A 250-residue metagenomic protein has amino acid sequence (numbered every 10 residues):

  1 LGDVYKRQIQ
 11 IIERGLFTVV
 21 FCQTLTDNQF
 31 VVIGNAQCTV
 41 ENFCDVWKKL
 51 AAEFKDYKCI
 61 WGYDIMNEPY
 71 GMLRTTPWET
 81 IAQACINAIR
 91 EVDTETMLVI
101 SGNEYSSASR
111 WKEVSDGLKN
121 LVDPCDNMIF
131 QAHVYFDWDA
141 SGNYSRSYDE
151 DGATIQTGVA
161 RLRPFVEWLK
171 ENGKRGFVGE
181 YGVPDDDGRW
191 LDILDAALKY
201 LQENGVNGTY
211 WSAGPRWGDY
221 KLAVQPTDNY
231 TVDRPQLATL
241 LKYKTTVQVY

Functional and structural regions predicted by a protein language model:
L1-Y5: Short, small-residue-biased leader/transition segments that mark boundaries at the very start of proteins
R7-I11, L16-I33: Aromatic-lined carbohydrate-binding surfaces of glycoside hydrolases
L16, C22-L25, I65, Y181 (+1 more regions): Active-site loop/turn elements of alpha/beta-hydrolase fold enzymes, especially the short glycine-/histidine-rich
T18, F177, T209: Conserved Rossmann-like nucleotide-binding pocket used by diverse enzymes that bind dinucleotide cofactors
Q23-T26, E104, W211-G218: Short, solvent-exposed turn/loop segments enriched in Gly/Ser/Thr/Pro and often Arg
Q29-F30, D187, G218-D219: Short secondary-structure boundary/hinge segments and terminal tails
N35-A36, E41-G62, M66-V206, L222-K242: Extracellular glycoside hydrolase catalytic/binding regions
L240-Y250: Extended, charge-rich low-complexity interaction segments
